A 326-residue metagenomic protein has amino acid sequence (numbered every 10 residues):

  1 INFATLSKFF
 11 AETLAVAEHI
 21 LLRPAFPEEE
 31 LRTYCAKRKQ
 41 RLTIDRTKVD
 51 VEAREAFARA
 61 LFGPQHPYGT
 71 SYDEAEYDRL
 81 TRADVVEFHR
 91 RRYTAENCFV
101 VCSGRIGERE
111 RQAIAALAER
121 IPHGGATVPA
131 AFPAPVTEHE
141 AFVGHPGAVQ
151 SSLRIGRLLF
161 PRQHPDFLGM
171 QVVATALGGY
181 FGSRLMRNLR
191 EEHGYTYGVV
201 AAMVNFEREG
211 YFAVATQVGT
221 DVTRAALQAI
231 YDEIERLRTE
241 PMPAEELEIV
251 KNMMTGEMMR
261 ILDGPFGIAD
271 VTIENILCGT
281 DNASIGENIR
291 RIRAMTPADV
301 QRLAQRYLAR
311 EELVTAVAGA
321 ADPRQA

Functional and structural regions predicted by a protein language model:
I1-A126, F160-P161, G169, E191-A326: Charge-rich, well-structured scaffold segments of protease-associated domains
G125-S183, V317: His/Glu-based metal-binding/catalytic segments typifying zinc-dependent metallopeptidases
R184-E192: Short amphipathic alpha-helix segments
